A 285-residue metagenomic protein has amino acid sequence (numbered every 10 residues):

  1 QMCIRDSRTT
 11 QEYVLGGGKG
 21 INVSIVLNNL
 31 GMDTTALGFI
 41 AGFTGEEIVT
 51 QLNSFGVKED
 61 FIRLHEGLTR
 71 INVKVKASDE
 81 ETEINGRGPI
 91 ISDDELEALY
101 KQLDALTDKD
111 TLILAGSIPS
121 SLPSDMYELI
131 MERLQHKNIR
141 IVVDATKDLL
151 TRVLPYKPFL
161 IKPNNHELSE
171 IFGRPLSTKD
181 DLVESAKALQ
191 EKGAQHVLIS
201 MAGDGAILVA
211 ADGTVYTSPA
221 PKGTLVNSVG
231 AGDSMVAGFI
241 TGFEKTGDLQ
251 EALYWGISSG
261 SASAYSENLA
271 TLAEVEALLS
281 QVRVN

Functional and structural regions predicted by a protein language model:
M2-I4: Short, small-residue-biased leader/transition segments that mark boundaries at the very start of proteins
R8-L68: Substrate-binding N-lobe of the ribokinase-like
L27, N164, G232: Short, conserved phosphate/pyrophosphate- and ester-handling motifs at nucleotide-, phospho-/glycolipid
N28, Q135, E244: Gly/Ala-rich phosphate-binding loop of Rossmann-like dinucleotide-binding domains, activating on the conserved
L64, V75-D108: Conserved phosphate-binding/catalytic loop of the ribokinase/pfkB sugar-kinase fold
E83-N85, K109-S117, D144, K162-E167: Short beta-strands and strand-loop turn motifs
S124-D212: Conserved phosphate/ATP/ADP-binding segment of small-molecule kinases
K179-N285: Conserved phosphate-binding/catalytic region of the ribokinase-like
